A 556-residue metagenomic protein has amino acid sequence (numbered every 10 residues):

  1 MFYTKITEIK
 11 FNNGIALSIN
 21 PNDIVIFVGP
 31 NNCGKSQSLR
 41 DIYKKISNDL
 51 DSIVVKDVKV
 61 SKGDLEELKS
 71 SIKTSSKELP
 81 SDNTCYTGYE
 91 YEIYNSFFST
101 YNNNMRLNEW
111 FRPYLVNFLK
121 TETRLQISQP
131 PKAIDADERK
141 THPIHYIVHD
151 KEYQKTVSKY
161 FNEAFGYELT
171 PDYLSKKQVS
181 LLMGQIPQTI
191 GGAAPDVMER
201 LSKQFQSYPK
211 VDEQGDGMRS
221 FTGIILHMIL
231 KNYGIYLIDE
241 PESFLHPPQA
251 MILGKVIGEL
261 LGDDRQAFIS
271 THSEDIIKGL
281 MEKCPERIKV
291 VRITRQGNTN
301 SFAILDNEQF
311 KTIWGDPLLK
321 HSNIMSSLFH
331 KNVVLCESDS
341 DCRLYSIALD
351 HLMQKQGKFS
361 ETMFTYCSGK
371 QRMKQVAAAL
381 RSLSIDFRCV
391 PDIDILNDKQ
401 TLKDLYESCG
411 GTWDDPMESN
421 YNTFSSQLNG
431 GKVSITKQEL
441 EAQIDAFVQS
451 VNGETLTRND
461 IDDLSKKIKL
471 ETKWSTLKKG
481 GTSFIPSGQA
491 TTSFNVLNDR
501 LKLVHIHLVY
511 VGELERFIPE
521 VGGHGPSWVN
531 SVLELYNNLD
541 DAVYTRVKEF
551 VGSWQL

Functional and structural regions predicted by a protein language model:
M1-D23, C33-S36, R40, S47-L50 (+7 more regions): Acidic, Mg2+-coordinating catalytic modules of nucleic-acid enzymes
M1-N48, T189-S326, L503, I518 (+2 more regions): Switch/communication elements of ASCE P-loop NTPase nucleotide-binding domains
D41-D135: Conserved P-loop NTP-binding catalytic core
F118-S220, L226-I235, P247, K399: Extended helical coiled-coil dimerization/tether regions that scaffold and oligomerize large DNA-maintenance assemblies
R139-I144, K203-V211, P241-S243, E308-Q309 (+2 more regions): Short, basic, glycine/proline-bearing loop/turn elements
S158, G254-G258, I277, M281 (+3 more regions): Short amphipathic alpha-helical segments and helix-helix/interface helices
V179-Q185, T299-A303, M373-Q375, R516-V521: Short, solvent-exposed polar/charged micro-motifs at secondary-structure junctions
